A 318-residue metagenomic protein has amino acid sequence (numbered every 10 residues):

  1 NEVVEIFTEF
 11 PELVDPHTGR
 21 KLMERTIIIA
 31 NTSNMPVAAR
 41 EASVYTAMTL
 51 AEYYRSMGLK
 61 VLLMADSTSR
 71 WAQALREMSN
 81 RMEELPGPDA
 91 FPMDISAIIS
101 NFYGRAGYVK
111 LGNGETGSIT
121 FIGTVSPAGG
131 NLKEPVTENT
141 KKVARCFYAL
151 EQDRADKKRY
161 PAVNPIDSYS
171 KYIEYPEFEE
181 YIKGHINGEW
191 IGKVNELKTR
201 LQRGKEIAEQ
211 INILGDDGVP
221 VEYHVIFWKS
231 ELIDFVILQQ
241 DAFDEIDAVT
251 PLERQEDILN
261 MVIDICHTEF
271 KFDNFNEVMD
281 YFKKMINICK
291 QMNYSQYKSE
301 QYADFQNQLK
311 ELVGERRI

Functional and structural regions predicted by a protein language model:
N1-K284, K298: P-loop NTPase catalytic core
D273-I318: C-terminal amphipathic alpha-helical interaction region
